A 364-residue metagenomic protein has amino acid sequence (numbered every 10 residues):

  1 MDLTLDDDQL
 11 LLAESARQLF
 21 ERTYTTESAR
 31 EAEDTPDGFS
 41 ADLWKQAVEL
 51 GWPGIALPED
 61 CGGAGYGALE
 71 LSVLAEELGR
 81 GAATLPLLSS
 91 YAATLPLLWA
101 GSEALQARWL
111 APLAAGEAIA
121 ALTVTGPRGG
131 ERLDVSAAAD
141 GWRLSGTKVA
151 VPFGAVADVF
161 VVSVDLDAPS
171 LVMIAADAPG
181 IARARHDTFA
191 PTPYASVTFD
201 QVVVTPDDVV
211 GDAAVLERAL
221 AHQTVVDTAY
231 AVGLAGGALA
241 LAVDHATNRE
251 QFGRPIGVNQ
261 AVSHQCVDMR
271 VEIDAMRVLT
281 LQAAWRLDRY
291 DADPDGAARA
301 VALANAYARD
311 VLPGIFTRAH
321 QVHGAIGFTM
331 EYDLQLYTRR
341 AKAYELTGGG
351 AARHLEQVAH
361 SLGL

Functional and structural regions predicted by a protein language model:
M1-G81, E103, P112, G116 (+1 more regions): Alpha-helical interface subdomain recognition
G51, A75-L78, I174-A178, V203: Short Ser/Thr-interspersed hydrophobic loop/turn segments at strand-loop and sheet-helix junctions that line or gate
L85-A104: N-terminal glycine-rich flavin-associated loop
L113-A114, P152-V156, V164-L166, D187-T192 (+2 more regions): Solvent-exposed alpha-helices and their adjacent loops that cap or buttress functional pockets in soluble metabolic
A115-P127: A short, Trp-centered hydrophobic/proline-enriched beta-strand micro-motif
T123, S145-I181: A short core secondary-structure module
G130-S145: Cytochrome P450 C-terminal beta-domain/meander region
E131-D134, A150-V151, A175-D208: Flexible, small-/acidic-enriched active-site or ligand-binding loops
